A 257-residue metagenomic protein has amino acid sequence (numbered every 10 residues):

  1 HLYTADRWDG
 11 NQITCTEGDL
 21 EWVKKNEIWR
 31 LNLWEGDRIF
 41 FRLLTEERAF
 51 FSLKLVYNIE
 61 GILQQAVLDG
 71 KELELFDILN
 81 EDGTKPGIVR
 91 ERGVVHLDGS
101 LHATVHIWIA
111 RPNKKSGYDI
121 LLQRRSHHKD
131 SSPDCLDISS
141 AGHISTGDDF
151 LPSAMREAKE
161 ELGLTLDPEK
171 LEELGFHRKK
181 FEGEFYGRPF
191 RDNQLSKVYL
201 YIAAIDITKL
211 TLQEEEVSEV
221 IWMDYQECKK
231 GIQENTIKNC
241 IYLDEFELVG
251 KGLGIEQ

Functional and structural regions predicted by a protein language model:
H1, V105, K197: Residue-level detector of short, conserved catalytic/binding motifs and their immediate flanks
H1-Y3, L122, S139-L174: The catalytic Nudix box helix
T4-R7, N80, I109-R111, R124 (+1 more regions): Residue-level signal for short segments within beta-strands and strand-turn junctions of well-structured beta-sheet
I13-L73, R90, D134, G175-Q257: Nudix hydrolase/Nudix homology domain
L63, K85-P86, Y118-I120: Hydrophobic "anchor" residues
E72-K115: Acidic, metal-coordinating catalytic segment for phosphate/diphosphate chemistry, firing primarily on the Nudix
L97-G99, D130-D137, I221-W222: A short, polar/proline- and glycine-enriched secondary-structure boundary/capping micro-motif
T104-H143: A glycine-rich, hydrophobic loop/mini-helix early in the fold
